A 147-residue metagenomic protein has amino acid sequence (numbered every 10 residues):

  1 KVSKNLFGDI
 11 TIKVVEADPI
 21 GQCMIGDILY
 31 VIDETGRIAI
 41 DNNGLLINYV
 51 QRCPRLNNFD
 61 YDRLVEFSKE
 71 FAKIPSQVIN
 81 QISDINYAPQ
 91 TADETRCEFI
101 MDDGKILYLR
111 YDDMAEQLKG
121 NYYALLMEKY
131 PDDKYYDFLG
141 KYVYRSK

Functional and structural regions predicted by a protein language model:
K1-K4, I85: Amphipathic, coiled-coil-like alpha-helical scaffolding segments used for oligomerization/assembly
K4, I12-D18, N58, P89 (+2 more regions): Flexible glycine-/small-residue-rich
N5-D9, I25-L29, D33, Q51 (+6 more regions): Extracytoplasmic
I10-N86: Extracytoplasmic segments of membrane-associated envelope/inner-membrane machinery
T11-I12, E94-E98, Y144-K147: Short, solvent-exposed polar/charged micro-motifs at secondary-structure junctions
D18-I20, D60-D62, T91, K105 (+2 more regions): Residues that cap or initiate secondary-structure elements
D41-L45, A92-I100: Short, compositionally biased low-complexity segments
K105-K147: Extracytoplasmic/luminal low-complexity segments enriched in Pro/Gly and acidic/polar residues that act as flexible
